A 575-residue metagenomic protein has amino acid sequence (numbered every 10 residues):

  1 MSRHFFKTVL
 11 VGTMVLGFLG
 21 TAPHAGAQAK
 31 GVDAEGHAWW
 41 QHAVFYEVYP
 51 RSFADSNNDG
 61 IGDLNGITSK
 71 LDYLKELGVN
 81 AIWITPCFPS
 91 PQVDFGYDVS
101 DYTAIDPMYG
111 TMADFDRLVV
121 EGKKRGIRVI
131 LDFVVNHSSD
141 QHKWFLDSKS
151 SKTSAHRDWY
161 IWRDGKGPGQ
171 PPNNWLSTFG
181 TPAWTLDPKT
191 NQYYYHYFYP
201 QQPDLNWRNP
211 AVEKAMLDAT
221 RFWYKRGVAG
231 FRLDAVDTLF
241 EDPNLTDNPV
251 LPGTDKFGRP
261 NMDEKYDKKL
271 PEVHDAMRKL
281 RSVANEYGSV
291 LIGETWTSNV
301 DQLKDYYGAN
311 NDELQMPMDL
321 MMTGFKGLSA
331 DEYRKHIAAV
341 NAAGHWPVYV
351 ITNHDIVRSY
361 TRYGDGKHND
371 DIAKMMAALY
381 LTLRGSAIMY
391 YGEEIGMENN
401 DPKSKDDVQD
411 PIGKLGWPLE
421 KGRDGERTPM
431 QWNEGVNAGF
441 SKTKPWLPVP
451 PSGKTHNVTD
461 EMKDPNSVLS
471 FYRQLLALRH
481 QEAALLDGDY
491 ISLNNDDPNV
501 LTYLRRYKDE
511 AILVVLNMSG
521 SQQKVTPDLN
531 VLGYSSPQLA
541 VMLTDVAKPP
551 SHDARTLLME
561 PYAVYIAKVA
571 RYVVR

Functional and structural regions predicted by a protein language model:
M1-V11: Bacterial N-terminal signal peptides that target proteins for export
V9-T21: Bacterial N-terminal signal peptides
G17, Q28-R221, K225, T238-S298 (+2 more regions): Acidic/aromatic-lined carbohydrate-recognition and catalytic surfaces of CAZymes acting on diverse glycans
W40, N244, N248-Y266, H274-A284 (+7 more regions): Loop/helix patches that line or flank the sugar-binding groove of alpha-linked glycan CAZymes
L146-N191, F325-N341, G413-P451: Core domains of carbohydrate- and sulfate-ester-processing enzymes
D528-D545: Solvent-exposed beta-hairpin/edge-strand motifs
P550-R575: C-terminal beta-strand-rich structural cap/linker in extracellular carbohydrate-active enzymes
